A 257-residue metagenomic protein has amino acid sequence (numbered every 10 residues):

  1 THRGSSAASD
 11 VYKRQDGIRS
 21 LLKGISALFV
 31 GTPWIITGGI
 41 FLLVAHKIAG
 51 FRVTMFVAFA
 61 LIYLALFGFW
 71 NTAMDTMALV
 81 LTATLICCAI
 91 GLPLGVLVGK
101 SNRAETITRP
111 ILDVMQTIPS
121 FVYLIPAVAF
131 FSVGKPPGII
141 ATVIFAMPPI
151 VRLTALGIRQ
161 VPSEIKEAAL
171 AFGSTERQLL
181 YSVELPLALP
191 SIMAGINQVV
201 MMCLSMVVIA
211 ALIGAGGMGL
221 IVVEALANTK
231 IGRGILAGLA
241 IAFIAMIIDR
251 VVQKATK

Functional and structural regions predicted by a protein language model:
T1-G4, A8, Y12: Single conserved hydrophobic/aromatic residue that forms the stacking wall/gate of nucleotide- or nucleobase-binding
D10-G24, T37-K47, G99-T108, N197-M201: Short juxtamembrane and helix-loop transition motifs at transmembrane-helix boundaries in membrane proteins
R19-V30, W70-A78, T82, E105-T108 (+6 more regions): Alpha-helical membrane-interface segments at transmembrane helix boundaries
L28-V53, F69-L97: Transmembrane alpha-helix signature in integral membrane proteins
I35-L43, V57-Y63, V122-P126, P186: Hydrophobic, membrane-inserted alpha-helices
L79-T82, C87-L92, V96-G99, R109-A146: Generic hydrophobic transmembrane alpha-helix motif, especially the helices
I140, I144, E176-A210, G232 (+2 more regions): Transmembrane alpha-helices
P149-Q198, V222: Short cytoplasmic-facing helical segments at TM-TM junctions of multi-pass membrane proteins
